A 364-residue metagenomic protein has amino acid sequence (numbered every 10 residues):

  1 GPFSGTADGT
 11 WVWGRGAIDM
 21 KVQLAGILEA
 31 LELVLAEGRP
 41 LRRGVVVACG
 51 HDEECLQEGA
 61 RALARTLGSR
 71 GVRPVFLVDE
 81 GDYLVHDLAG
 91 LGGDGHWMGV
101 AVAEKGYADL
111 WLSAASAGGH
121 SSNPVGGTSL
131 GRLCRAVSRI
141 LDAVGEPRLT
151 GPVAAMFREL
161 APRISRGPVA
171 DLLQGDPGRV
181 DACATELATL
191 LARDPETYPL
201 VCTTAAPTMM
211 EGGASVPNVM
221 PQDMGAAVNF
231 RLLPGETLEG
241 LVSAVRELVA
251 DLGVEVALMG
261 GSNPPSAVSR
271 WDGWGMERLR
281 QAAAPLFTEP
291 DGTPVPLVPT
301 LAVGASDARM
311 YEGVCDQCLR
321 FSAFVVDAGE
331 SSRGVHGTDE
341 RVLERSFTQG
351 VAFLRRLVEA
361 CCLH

Functional and structural regions predicted by a protein language model:
D8-D19, V295-V298, T338: Short pre-catalytic strand/loop immediately N-terminal to key active-site residues, enriched for Gly-Thr
W11-G99: Acidic/histidine-rich catalytic neighborhood of metal-dependent amide-processing enzymes
A60-T66, A117, S121-P147: A short core secondary-structure module
G81-D82, D94-D109, F321-S332: Flexible glycine/proline-rich, aromatic-decorated loop/lid segments
V85-H86, E146-A214, Q222-D223, P234-S243 (+2 more regions): An extended, acidic, His-containing surface patch that forms the Zn2+-binding/catalytic region of metallohydrolases
G93-H96, S113-H120: Flexible glycine/proline-enriched surface loops and loop-helix/loop-strand junctions
A101-A103, P124-V125, Y198, S215-Q222: Short, solvent-exposed beta-strand/turn "edge" segments of beta-rich domains on protein surfaces
A114, F230-L232: Hydrophobic beta-strand positions in extracellular immunoglobulin-like domains
